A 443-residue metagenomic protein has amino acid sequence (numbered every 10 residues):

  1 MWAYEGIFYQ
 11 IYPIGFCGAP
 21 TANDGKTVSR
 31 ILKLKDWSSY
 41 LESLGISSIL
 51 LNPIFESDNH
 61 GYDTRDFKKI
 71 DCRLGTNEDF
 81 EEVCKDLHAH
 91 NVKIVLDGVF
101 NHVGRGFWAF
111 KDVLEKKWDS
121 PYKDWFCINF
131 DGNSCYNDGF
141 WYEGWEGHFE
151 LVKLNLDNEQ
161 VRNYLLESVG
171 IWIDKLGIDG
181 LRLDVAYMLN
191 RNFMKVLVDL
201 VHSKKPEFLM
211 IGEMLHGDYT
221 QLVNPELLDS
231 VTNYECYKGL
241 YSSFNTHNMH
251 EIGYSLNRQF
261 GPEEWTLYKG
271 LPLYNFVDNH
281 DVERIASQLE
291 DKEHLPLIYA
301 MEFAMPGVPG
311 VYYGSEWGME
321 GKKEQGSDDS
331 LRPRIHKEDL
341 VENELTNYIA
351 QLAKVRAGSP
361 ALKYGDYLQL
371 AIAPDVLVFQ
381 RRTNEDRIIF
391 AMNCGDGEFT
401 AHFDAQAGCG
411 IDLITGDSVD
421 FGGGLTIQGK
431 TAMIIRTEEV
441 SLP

Functional and structural regions predicted by a protein language model:
M1-K93, N101-V103, W108-D112, G147-H148 (+2 more regions): N-terminal structural segment of carbohydrate-active enzymes
I11, L41, L51, F67 (+10 more regions): Conserved, mostly hydrophobic/aromatic
T27, H60-C72, F100-G139, T220 (+2 more regions): Aromatic- and acidic-residue-enriched segments that line the glycan-binding/catalytic groove of carbohydrate-active
H88-H90, L114, D174, D184-L267 (+4 more regions): Active-site-proximal helices and loops of the catalytic beta/alpha 8
H90, W108-L151, G239-P262: Core domains of carbohydrate- and sulfate-ester-processing enzymes
P225, L271-E293, Y299-E342: Aromatic/acidic polysaccharide-binding cleft in carbohydrate-active enzymes
L370-D404: Carbohydrate-binding surface patches
F421-P443: C-terminal beta-strand-rich structural cap/linker in extracellular carbohydrate-active enzymes
